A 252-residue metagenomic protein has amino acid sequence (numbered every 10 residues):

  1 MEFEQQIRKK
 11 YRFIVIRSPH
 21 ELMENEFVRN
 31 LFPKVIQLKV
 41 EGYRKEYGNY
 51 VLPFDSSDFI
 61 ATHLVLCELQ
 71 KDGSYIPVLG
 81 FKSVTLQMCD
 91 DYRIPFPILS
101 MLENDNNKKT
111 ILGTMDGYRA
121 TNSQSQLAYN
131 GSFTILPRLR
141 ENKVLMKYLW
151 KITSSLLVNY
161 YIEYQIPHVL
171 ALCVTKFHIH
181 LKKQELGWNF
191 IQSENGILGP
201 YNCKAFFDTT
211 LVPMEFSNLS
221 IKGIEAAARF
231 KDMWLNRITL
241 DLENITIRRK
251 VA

Functional and structural regions predicted by a protein language model:
M1-E46, I60, I135-P137, N159-A252: Terminal substrate-recognition subdomain of acyl/acetyltransferases
N49-D55, M115-A120: Catalytic micro-motifs at enzyme active sites that drive phosphoryl/nucleotidyl and oxygen chemistry
F54-V65, S74-I76, Q87-Y92: A short helix-loop-beta-strand connector motif used in the catalytic cores of GNAT acetyltransferases and, in some
A61-H63, V78-G80, S125-L127, I166: Extracellular structured ligand-interaction cores
S74, F81-S132: Conserved acyl-donor/pantetheine-binding loop and adjacent beta-alpha core of acyl/acetyltransferases and related
Y75-V78, F190-Q192: Residue-level detector of beta-propeller blades
G131-V144: A short, internal acetyl-CoA/4′-phosphopantetheine-binding micro-motif in the GNAT/acyltransferase core
E141-N159: Conserved acetyl-CoA-binding loop-helix of GNAT-fold acetyltransferases
